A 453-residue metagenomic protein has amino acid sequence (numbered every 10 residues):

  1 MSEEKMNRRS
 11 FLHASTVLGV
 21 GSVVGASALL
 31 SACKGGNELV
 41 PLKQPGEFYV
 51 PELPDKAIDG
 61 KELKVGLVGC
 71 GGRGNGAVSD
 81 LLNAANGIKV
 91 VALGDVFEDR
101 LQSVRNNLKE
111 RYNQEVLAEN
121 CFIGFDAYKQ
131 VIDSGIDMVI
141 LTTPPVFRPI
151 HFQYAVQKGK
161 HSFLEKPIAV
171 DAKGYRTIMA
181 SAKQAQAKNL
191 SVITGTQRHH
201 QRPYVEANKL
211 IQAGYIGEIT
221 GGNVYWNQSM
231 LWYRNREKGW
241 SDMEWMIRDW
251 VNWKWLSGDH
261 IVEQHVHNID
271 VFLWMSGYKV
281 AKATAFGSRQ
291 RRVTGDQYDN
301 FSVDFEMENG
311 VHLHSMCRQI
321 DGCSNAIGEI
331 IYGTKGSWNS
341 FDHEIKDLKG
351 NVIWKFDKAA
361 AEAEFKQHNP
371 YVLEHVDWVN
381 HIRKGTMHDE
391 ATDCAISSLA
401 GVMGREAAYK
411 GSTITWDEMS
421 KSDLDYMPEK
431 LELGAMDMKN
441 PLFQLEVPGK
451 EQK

Functional and structural regions predicted by a protein language model:
S2-V20: N-terminal secretory signal peptides and thylakoid transit peptides that target proteins across membranes
A14-I58, A187, N380-K453: C-terminal helix-rich "cap/oligomerization" subdomain common to oxidoreductases
K34-Y112, F272: N-terminal Rossmann-like dinucleotide-binding module
G69, A187-T194, R198-G295, V303 (+4 more regions): Predominantly a Rossmann-like dinucleotide-binding segment in NAD(P)-dependent oxidoreductases
K89-V90, V352-A363, H381-I396: Glycine- and charged-residue-rich phosphate/anionic-cofactor binding loop of Rossmann-like
Q114-L141: A structured beta-alpha segment of the ubiquitous adenosine-cofactor-binding alpha/beta core
D137, P145, P149-H200, G214: Beta-strand-loop-alpha-helix segment that lines the small-molecule cofactor/substrate pocket of alpha/beta enzymes
V293, E308-L373, E418: NAD(P)-dinucleotide binding in Rossmann-like oxidoreductases
